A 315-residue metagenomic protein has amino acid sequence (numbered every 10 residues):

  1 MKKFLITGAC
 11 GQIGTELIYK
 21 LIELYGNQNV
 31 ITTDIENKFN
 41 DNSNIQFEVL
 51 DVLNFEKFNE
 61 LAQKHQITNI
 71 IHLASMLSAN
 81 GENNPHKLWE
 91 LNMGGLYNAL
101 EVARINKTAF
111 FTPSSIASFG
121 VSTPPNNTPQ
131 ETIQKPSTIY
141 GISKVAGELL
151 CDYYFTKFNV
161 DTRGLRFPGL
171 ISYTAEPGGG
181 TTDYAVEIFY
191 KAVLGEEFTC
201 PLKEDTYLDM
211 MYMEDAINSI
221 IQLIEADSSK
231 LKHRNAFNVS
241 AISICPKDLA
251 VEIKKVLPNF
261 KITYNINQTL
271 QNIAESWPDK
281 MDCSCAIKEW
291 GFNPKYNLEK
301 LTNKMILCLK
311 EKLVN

Functional and structural regions predicted by a protein language model:
K3-L24: N-terminal Rossmann NAD(P)H-binding glycine-rich loop of SDR-like oxidoreductase domains
S43-N54: Rossmann-fold cofactor-recognition segment
V52-L91: NAD(P)H-binding glycine-rich loop region in Rossmannoid oxidoreductase-like domains and their noncatalytic homologs
K64, N83-F110: NAD(P)-cofactor binding segment of oxidoreductase domains
Y97-I139: Conserved Rossmann-fold NAD(P)-dependent oxidoreductase catalytic core, especially the SDR/UDP-sugar
S143: Active-site helix of classical SDR
D152-Y207, M213-N218: NAD(P)-dependent short-chain dehydrogenase/reductase
P201-K203, D209-N315: C-terminal substrate-binding subdomain of Rossmann-fold SDR/epimerase-dehydratase oxidoreductases
